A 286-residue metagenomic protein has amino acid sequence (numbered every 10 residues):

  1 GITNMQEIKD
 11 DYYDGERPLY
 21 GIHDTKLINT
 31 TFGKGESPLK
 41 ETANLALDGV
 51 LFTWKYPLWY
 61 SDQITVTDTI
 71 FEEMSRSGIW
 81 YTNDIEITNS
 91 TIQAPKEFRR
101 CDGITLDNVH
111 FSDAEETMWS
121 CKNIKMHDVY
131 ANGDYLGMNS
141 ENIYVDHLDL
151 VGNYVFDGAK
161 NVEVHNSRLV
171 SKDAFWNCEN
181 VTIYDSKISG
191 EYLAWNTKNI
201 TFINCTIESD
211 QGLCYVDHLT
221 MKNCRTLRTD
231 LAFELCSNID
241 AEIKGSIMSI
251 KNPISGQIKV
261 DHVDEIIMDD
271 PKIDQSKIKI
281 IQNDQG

Functional and structural regions predicted by a protein language model:
I2-G286: Long, distal/terminal scaffolding or interaction modules with repetitive or compositionally biased sequence
